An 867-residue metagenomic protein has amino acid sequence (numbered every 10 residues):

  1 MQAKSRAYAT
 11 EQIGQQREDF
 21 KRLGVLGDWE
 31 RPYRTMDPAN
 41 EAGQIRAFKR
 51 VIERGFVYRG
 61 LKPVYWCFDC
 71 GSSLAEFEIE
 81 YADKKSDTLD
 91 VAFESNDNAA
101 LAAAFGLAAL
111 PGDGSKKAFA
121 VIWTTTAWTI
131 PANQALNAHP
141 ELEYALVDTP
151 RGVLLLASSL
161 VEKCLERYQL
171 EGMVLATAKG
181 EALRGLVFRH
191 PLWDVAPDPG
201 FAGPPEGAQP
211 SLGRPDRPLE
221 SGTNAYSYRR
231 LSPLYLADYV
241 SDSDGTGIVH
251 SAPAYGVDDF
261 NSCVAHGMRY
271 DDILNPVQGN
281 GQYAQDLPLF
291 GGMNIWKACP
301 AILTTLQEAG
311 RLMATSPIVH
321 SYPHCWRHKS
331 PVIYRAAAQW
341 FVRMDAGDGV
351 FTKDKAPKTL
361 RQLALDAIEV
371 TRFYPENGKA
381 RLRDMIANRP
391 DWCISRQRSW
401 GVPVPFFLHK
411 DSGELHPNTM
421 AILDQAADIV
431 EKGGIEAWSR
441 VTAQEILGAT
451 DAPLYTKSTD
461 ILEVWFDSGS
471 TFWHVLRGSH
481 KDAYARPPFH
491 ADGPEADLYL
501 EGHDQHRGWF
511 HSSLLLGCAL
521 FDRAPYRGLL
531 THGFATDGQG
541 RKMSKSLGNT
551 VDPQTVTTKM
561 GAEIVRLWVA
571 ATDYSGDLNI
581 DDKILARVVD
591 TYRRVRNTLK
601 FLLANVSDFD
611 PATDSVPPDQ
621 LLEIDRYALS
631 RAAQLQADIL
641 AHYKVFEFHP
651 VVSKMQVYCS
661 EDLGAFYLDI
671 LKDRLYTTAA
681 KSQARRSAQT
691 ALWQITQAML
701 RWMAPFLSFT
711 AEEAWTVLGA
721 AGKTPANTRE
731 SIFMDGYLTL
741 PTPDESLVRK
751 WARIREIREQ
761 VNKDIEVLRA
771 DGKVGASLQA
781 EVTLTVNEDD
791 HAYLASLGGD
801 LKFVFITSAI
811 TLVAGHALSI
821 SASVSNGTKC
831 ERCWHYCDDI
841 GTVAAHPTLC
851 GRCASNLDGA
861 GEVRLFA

Functional and structural regions predicted by a protein language model:
M1-P131, A182-G185, W193, Q209 (+10 more regions): Residue patterns forming the tRNA-binding/recognition surfaces of aminoacyl-tRNA synthetases and related DALR
Y8, M36-G43, G378, N418 (+14 more regions): Secondary-structure capping and boundary motifs in well-ordered enzyme cores
V64, F68, A75-A82, L408 (+8 more regions): Acidic, turn-prone loop/beta-hairpin segments
C67, C325, H409, L447-T450 (+2 more regions): Short cysteine-rich clusters marking metal-coordination/redox-active sites
G71, A452, W834-C837, G851-A854: Cys/His-coordinated zinc-binding microdomains
A135, L142-I248, V257-N261: Protease-associated
D238-V240, H266-G279, R398-W400, L408 (+2 more regions): Alpha-helical recognition segments enriched in aromatics with Gly/Pro capping that present substrate-recognition
A814-L849: C-terminal accessory/binding modules appended to enzymatic or scaffolding proteins
